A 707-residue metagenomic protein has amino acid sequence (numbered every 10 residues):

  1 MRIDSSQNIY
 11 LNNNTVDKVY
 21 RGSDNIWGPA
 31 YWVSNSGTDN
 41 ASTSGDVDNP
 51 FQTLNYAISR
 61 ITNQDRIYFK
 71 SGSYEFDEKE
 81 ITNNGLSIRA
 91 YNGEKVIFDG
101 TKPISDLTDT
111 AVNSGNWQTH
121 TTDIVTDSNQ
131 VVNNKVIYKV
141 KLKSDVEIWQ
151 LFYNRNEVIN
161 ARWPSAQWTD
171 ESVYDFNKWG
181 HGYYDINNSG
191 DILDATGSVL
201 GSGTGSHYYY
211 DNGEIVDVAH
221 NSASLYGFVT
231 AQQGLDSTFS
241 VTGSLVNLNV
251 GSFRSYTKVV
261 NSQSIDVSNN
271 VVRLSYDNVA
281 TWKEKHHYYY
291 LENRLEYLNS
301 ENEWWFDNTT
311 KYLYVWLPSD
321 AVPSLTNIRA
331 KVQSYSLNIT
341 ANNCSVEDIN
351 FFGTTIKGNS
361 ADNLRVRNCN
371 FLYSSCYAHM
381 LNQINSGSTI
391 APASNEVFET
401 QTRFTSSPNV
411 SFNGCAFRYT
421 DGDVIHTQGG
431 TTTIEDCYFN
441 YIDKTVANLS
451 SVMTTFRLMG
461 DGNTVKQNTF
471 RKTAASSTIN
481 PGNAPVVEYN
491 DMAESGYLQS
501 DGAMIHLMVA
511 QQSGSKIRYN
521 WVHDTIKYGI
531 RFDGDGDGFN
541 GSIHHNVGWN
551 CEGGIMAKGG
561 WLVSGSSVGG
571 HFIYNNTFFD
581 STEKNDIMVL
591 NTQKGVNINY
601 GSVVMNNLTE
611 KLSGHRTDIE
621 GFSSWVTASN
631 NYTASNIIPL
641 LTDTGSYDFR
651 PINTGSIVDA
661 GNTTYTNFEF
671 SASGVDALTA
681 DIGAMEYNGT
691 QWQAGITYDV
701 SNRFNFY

Functional and structural regions predicted by a protein language model:
M1-W27, Q693-Y707: Enriched but not universal
A30-E399, T405, Y647, N653 (+2 more regions): Extracellular polysaccharide-degrading/modifying enzymes targeting complex plant/algal/animal polysaccharides
F76-S87, V522, G534, F539-R650: Predominantly extracellular beta-rich ligand-binding scaffolds that present long acidic/polar faces for carbohydrate
I88-R89, K95-F98, S500, L507 (+2 more regions): Extracellular, surface-exposed repeat architectures
V112-Q118, T122, K135-K139, A330-S336 (+10 more regions): Extracellular beta-strand/beta-solenoid scaffold signature
N343-F352, D362-S375, N385-T389, P408-G422 (+9 more regions): Right-handed parallel beta-helix
